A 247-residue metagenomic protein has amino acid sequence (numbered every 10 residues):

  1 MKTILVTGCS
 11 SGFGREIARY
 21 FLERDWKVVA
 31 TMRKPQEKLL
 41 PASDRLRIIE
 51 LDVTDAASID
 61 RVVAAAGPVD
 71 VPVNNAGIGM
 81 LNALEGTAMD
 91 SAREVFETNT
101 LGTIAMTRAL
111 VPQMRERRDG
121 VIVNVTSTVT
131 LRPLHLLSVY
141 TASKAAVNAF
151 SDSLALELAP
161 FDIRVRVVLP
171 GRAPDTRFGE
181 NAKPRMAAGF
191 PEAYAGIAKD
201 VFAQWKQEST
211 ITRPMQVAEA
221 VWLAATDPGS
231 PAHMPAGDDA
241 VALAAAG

Functional and structural regions predicted by a protein language model:
S10, G14, A18: N-terminal Rossmann NAD(P)H-binding glycine-rich loop of SDR-like oxidoreductase domains
A83-L84, S91-R93: Substrate-binding pocket helix/loop in short-chain dehydrogenase/reductase
E85, R132-S138: Active-site loop immediately N-terminal to the catalytic Tyr-X3-Lys motif of short-chain dehydrogenase/reductase
T107, S143-A146: Active-site helix of classical SDR
T107-R108, D152: A short, exposed helix-loop element centered on a Lys and neighboring polar residues
S127: Residue(s) in the substrate-gating loop at a strand-loop-helix junction that position the organic substrate next
P160-S230: SDR active-site lid
